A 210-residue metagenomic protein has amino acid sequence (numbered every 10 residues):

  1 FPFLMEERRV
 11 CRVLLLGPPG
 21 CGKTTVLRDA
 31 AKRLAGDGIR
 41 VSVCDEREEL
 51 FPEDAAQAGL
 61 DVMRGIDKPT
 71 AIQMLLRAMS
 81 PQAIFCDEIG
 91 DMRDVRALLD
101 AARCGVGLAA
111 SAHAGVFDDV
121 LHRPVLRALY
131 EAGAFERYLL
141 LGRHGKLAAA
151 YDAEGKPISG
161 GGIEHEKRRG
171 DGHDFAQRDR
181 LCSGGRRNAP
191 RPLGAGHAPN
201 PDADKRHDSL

Functional and structural regions predicted by a protein language model:
F1-R12: P-loop NTP-binding catalytic core
E6-R8, L34-G36, D54-A55, L75-M79 (+2 more regions): Conserved catalytic network of the ASCE P-loop NTPase/AAA+ motor domain
C11-A30: Glycine-rich phosphate-binding P-loop
L16-P19, D61-G65, C86-E88: Glycine- and other small-residue-rich loops at beta-strand/loop junctions that grip anionic moieties
L34-R77: P-loop NTPase switch/communication element
S80-P81, D87-R143: Conserved P-loop NTPase nucleotide-binding/switch module
E136-L193: Conserved P-loop NTPase
D174, D179, N200-D204, D208: Intrinsic-disorder-associated, low-complexity terminal segments enriched in Asp/Asn/His/Tyr and depleted of Lys/Arg
